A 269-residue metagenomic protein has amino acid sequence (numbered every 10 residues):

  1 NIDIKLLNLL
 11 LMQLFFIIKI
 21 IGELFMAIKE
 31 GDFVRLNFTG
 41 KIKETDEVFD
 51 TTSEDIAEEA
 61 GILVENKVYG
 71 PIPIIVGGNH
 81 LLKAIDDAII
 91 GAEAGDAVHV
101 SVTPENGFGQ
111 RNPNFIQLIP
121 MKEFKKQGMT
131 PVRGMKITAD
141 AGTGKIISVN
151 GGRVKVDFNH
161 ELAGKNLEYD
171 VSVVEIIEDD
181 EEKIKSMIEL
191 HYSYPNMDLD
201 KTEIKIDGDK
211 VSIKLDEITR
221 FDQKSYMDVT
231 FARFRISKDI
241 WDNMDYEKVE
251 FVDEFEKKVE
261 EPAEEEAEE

Functional and structural regions predicted by a protein language model:
N1-D3, N8: Intrinsic-disorder-associated, low-complexity terminal segments enriched in Asp/Asn/His/Tyr and depleted of Lys/Arg
L14-E269: FKBP-type peptidyl-prolyl cis-trans isomerases
